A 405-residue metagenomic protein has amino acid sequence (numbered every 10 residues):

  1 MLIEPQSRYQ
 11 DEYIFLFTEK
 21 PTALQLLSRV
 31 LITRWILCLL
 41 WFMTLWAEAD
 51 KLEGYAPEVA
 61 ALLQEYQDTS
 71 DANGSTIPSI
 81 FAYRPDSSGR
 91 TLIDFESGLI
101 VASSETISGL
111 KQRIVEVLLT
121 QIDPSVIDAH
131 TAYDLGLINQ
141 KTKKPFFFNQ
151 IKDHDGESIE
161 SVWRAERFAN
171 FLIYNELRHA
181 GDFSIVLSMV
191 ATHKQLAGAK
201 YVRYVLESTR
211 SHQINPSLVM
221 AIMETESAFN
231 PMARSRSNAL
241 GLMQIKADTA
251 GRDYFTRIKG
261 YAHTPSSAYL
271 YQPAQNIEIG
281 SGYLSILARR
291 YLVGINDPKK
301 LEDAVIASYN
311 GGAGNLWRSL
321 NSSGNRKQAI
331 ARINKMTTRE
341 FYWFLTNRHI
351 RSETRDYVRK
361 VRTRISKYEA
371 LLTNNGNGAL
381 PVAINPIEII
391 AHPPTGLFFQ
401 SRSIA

Functional and structural regions predicted by a protein language model:
L2-E224, M232, R289-P298, S322-A405: Cell-wall glycan-active module
H193-L196, S267-I277: Active-site metal-coordination segments of metallo-dependent hydrolases
K200-R203, Q213, S217, S237-L240 (+4 more regions): Short, well-structured alpha-helical interface segments that form or flank functional binding sites
A221, L242-Q244, A307-S308: Structural recognition of the beta-strand scaffold that forms the well-ordered cores of secreted hydrolase catalytic
T225, K246-D248, Y309: Active-site-proximal beta-strand/loop segments in catalytic clefts of secreted hydrolases
S227-R236, R252, G311-S323: Secretory-pathway/luminal and periplasmic proteins that interact with or process carbohydrate-rich
R236-H263, Q275-I286, K335-M336, V361: Substrate-binding/active-site groove segments that recognize and process beta-1,4-linked N-acetyl-hexosamine
N276-N325: Catalytic and binding regions of secreted/periplasmic enzymes and modules that target cell-wall glycans
